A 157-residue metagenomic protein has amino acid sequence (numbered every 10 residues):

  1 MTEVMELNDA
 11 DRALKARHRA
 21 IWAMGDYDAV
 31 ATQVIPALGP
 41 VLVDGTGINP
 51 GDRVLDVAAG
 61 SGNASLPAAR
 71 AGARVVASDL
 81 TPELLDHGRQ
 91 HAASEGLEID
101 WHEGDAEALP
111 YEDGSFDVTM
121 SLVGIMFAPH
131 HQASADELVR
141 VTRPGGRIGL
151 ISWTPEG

Functional and structural regions predicted by a protein language model:
M1-A23: N-terminal, positively charged/glycine-rich alpha-helical extensions of SAM-dependent methyltransferases
G25-V30: Class I SAM-dependent methyltransferase Rossmann-like catalytic core, especially the SAM/SAH-binding loop
T32-D52: Conserved alpha-helix/loop element of class I SAM-dependent methyltransferases that forms part of the SAM/SAH-binding
R53-A108, A133: Class I SAM-dependent methyltransferase SAM/SAH-binding core
E107-V118: A short acidic, Gly/Pro-enriched loop at the edge of an enzyme's catalytic core that lines a small-molecule cofactor
D117-H131, T154: A short SAM/SAH-binding and catalytic strip from SAM-dependent methyltransferases
Q132-R147: A short glycine-rich, Lys/Arg-flanked "PGG" loop and its adjoining helix->strand segment in the class I
R147-G157: Conserved class I S-adenosyl-L-methionine
